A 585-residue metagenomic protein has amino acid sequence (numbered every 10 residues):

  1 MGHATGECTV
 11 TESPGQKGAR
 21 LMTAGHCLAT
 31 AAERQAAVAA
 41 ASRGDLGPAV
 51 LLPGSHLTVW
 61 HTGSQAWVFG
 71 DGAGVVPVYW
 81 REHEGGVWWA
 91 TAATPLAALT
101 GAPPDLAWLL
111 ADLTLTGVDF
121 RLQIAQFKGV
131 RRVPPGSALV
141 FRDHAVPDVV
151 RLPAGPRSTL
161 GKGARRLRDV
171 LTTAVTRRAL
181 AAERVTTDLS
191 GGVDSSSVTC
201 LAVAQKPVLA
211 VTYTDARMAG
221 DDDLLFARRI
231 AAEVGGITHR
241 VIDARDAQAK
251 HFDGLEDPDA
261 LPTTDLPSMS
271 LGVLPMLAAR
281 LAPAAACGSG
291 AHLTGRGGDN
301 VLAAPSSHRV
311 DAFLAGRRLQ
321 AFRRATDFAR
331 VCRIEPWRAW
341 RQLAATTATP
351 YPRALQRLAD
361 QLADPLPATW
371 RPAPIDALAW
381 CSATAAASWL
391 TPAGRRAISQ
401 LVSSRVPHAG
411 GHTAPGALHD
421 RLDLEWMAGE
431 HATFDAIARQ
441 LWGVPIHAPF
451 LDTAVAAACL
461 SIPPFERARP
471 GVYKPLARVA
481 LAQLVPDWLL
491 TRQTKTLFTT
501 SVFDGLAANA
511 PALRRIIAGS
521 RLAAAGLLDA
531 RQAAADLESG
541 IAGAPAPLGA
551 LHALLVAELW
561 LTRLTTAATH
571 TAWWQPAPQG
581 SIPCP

Functional and structural regions predicted by a protein language model:
M1-Q248, G526: Cysteine-centered catalytic environments shared across enzyme families
P14-M22, H26-S42, G63, P374-R421 (+2 more regions): Glycine/proline-rich, flexible active-site/cofactor-binding loop segments that harbor closely spaced acidic
R43, G47, L99-W108, G410-D423 (+3 more regions): Structural motif
S64-W67, V75, G155-A393, A438-L484 (+1 more regions): ATP-dependent adenylate-handling active sites, centered on carboxylate activation for C-N bond formation
T91, L106-A107, T114-L115, R469-T491: Charge-dense polyanion-binding interfaces
L110-V118, P275-A282, L422-T433, G549-T566: Short, hydrophobic/amphipathic alpha-helical patches that form generic packing surfaces within helical domains
S306, L484-A544: PAPS-dependent sulfotransferase catalytic core
G519-P585: Acidic, carboxylate-rich catalytic segments that either coordinate divalent cations
